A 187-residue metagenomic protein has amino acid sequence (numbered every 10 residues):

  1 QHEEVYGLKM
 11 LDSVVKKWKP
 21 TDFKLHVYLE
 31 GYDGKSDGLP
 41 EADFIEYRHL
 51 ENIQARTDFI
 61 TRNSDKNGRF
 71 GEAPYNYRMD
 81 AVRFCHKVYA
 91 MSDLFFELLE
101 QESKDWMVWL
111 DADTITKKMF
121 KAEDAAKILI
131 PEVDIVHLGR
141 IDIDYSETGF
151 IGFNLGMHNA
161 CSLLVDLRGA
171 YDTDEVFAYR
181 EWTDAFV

Functional and structural regions predicted by a protein language model:
Q1-A73, V82, E97-S103, L155: N-terminal anchoring/stem segment of glycosyltransferases
V5-L8, C85-Y89, E181-F186: A structural signal for well-ordered alpha-helical segments within the folded catalytic domains of diverse enzymes
V5-Y6, G34-D37, T116-M119, D124-A125 (+2 more regions): Short catalytic/ligand-binding loop motif for oxyanion handling, primarily in non-cytosolic enzymes, centered on
N76: Short acidic-hydrophobic catalytic motif
R83-H137: GT-A fold catalytic core of metal-dependent nucleotide-sugar glycosyltransferases, centered on the diacidic
K87, L110, S146-G149, T183: Residues that flank catalytic or metal-binding motifs in active/ligand-binding sites
A126-L155: Short beta-strand-to-loop element that shapes/binds the nucleotide-sugar donor at the catalytic cleft/hinge
L155-V187: Catalytic core and acceptor-binding pocket of nucleotide-sugar-dependent glycosyltransferases
